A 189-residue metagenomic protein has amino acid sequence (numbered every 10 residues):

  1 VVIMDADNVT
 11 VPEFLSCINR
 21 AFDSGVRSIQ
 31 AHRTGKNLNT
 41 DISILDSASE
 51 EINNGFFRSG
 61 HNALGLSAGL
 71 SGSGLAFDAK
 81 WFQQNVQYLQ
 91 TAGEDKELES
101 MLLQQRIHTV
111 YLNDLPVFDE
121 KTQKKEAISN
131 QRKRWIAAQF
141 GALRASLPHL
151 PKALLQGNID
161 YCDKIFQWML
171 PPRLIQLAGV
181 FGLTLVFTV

Functional and structural regions predicted by a protein language model:
V1: Short aromatic/hydrophobic "clamp" motif used to bind/position activated sugar donors
D5-A21: Acidic donor-binding/catalytic loop of UDP-sugar-dependent glycosyltransferases, especially processive GT2
N8-T10, T34-K36, A76, E97 (+1 more regions): A short, conserved beta-strand element in the Rossmann-like catalytic core that flanks the donor/metal-binding loop
C17-Q90, K133, F140, R144: Long helical/loop segments within the catalytic core of UDP-sugar-dependent glycosyltransferases, especially the large
L64, Q123-V189: Basic/Trp-rich segment in TM-proximal cytosolic loops or flexible interdomain/linker regions
Q84-N85, E120, I128: Residues that scaffold the ATP/ADP-binding catalytic core of kinase and kinase-like folds
A92-L98: Acidic donor-binding loop at a coil-to-helix junction in glycosyltransferase catalytic cores that engages
E99-F118: Catalytic donor-sugar/metal-binding loop of nucleotide-sugar-dependent glycosyltransferases
